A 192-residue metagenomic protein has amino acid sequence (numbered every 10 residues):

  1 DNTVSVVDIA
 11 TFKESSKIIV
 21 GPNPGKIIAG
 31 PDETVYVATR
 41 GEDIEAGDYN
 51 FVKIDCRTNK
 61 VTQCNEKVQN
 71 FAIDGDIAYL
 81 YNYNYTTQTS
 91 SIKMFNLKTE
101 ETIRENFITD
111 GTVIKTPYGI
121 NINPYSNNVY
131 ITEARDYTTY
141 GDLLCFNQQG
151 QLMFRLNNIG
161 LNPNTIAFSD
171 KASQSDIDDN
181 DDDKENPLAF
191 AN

Functional and structural regions predicted by a protein language model:
D1-A191: Predominantly soluble domains enriched in secretory-pathway, periplasmic, or organellar proteins
